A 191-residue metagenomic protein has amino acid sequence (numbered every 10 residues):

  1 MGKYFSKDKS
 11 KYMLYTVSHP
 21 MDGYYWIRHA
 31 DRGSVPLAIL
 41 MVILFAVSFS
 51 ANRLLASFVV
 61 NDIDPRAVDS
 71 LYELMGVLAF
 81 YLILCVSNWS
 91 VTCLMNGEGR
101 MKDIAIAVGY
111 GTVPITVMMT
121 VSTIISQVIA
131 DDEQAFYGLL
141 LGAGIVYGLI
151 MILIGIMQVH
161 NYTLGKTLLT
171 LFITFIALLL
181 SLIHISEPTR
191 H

Functional and structural regions predicted by a protein language model:
M1-D8, E187: Low-complexity, intrinsically disordered extramembrane tails and loops of integral membrane proteins
F5-K102: Selected alpha-helical membrane-embedding segments in polytopic membrane proteins
F45-A46, I176-L178: A short structural micro-motif
F49-R53, M119, L182: Structural signal for membrane-spanning alpha-helices in multi-pass inner-membrane proteins, emphasizing helix cores
R66-S90, I106-A177: Selective recognition of hydrophobic, aromatic-rich stretches within alpha-helical transmembrane segments of polytopic
L180-H191: Residue-level detector of conserved catalytic or cofactor/ligand-binding positions in enzyme active sites
